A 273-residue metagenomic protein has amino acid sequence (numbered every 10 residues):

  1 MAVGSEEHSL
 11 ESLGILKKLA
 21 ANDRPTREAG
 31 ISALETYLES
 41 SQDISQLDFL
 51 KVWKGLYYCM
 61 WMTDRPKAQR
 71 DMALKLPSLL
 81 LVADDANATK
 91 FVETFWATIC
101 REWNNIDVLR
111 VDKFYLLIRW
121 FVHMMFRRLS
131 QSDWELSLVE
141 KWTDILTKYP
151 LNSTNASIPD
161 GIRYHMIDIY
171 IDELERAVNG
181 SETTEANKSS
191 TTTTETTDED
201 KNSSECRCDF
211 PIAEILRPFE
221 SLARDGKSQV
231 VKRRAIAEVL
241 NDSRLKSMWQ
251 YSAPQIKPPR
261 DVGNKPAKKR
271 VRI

Functional and structural regions predicted by a protein language model:
M1-K75, L79-V82, V108-R110, W249-Q255 (+1 more regions): Long, low-complexity, highly charged intrinsically disordered regions
A2-L19, N152-S153, S157-I158, H165 (+1 more regions): Eukaryotic acidic, Ser/Thr-rich intrinsically disordered low-complexity regions
G4, L19-I31, S45, F49 (+11 more regions): Helix-start/N-cap signature of alpha-helical segments
E7-L16, D43-C59, A88-I99, M125-T147 (+4 more regions): HEAT/HEAT-like alpha-solenoid repeats
L76-K188, F210: Eukaryote-skewed repeat-based solenoidal scaffolds used as protein-protein interaction platforms, primarily
